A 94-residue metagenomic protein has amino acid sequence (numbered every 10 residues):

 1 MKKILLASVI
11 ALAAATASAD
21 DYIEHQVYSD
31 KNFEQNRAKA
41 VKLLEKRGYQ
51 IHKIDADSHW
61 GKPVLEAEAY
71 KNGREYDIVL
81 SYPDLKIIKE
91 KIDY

Functional and structural regions predicted by a protein language model:
M1-A19: Classic N-terminal secretory signal peptides
S18-V27: Cleaved targeting-peptide boundary
D20-D21, K46-Y49, Y94: Post-signal peptide N-terminal regions of Sec-secreted extracellular proteins
V27-K53: Short, non-transmembrane alpha-helical segments in secretory-pathway proteins
H52-D55, H59-E66: Amphipathic, hydrophobic secondary-structure cores in small proteins
K62-E68, V79, L85: Conserved histidines in hydrophobic membrane contexts and catalytic metal-binding motifs
N72-Y76: Short acidic/polar mixed-charge low-complexity motifs
L85-Y94: A short, surface-exposed interaction/processing loop segment used at functional sites
